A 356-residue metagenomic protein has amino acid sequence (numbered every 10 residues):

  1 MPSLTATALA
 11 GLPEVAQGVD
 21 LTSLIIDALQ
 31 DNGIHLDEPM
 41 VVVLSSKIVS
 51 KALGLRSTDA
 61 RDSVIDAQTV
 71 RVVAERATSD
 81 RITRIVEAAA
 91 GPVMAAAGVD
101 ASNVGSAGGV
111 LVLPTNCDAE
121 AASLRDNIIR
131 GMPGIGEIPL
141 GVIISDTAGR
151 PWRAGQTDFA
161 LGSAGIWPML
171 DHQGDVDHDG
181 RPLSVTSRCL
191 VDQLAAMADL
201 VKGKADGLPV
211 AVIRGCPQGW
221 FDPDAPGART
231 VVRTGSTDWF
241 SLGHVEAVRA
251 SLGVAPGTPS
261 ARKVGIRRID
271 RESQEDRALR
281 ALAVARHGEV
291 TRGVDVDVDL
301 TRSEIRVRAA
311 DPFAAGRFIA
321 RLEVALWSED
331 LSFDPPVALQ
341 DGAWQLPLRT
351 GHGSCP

Functional and structural regions predicted by a protein language model:
M1-D59: N-terminal, positively charged regions that mediate nucleic acid binding
P2-A10, D59-S102, L140-E304, S328-G353: A structural signal for small-residue-enriched, beta-sheet-centric alpha/beta enzyme cores and oligomeric scaffold folds
V19-I34, L113-G136, L140, I144: Phosphate-interacting basic helix/loop segments used at nucleotide- and nucleic-acid interfaces
T22-I26, A122-R125, V191-D199, I319-E323: Predominant activation on well-ordered alpha-helical scaffold segments within soluble catalytic domains
N32-D37, V41-V42, V49-S50, I85-E87 (+4 more regions): Solvent-exposed alpha-helices and their adjacent loops that cap or buttress functional pockets in soluble metabolic
G105-P114, L183: Short histidine-centered catalytic/ligand-binding loop motif
I305-A315: A short interface-forming secondary-structure element
R317-L331: Short, non-transmembrane amphipathic alpha-helical segments
